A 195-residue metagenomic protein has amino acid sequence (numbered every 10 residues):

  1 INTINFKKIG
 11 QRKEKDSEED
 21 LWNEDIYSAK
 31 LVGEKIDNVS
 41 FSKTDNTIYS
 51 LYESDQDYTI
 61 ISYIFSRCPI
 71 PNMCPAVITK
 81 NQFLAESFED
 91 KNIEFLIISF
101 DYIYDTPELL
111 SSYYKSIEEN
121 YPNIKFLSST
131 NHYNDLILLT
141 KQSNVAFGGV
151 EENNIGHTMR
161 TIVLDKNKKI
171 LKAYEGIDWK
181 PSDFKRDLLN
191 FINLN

Functional and structural regions predicted by a protein language model:
I1, E34-I36, S54-I60, D90-I93 (+1 more regions): Extracytoplasmic
F6-Y52, T79: N-terminal "domain-start" segment that seeds a small globular fold
A29-K30, T59, I98-F100, Y113-E118 (+6 more regions): Soluble extramembrane regions of membrane proteins in the secretory/endomembrane system
V32, I48-K80, L96: Short active-site neighborhood of thiol/selenol oxidoreductases, capturing the structured segment around
I64, A85-E89, I117-E118, T140-F147 (+1 more regions): Sec/Tat-exported extracytoplasmic proteins
F65-P71, S99-F100, I124-F126, I170-E175: Second-shell loop/turn segments in exported
A76-L139: Structural microenvironment flanking redox-active thiols in thiol-disulfide oxidoreductases
A146-N195: Thiol-/selenol-based redox modules, centered on thioredoxin-like and closely related oxidoreductase domains
